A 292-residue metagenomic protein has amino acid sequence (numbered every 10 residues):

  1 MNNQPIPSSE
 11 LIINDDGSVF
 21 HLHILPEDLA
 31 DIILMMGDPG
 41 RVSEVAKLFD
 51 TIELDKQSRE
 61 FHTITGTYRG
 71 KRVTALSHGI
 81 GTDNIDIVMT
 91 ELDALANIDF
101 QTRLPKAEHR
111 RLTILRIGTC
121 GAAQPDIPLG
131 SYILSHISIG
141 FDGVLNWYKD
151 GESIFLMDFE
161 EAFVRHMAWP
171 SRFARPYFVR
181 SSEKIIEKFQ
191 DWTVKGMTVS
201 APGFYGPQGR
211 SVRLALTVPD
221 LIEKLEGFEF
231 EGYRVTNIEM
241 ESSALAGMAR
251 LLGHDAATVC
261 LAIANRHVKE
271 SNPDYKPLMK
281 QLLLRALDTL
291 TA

Functional and structural regions predicted by a protein language model:
N2-Y177: Metabolite-binding pocket within alpha/beta catalytic cores that recognizes anionic/polar moieties
H21-P26, P202-Q208, K280-D288: Intrinsically disordered, low-complexity segments enriched in small residues
M35, P39-V42, H78-I85, M89 (+5 more regions): Generic structural signal for well-ordered, non-membrane alpha-helical segments in soluble metabolic enzymes
G121, S138, V199-G206, A244 (+1 more regions): Glycine-rich beta-alpha junction loops
D158-F230: Active-site rim beta-loop-alpha module in soluble metabolic enzymes
I222-G232, I238, S242-M248: A short, acidic, amphipathic alpha-helical segment used as a generic capping/interface helix at domain edges
S243-Y275: Zn-dependent metallopeptidase/amidohydrolase metal-coordination segment
N265-A292: His/Asp/Glu-rich mid-to-C-terminal helical/loop segments that flank catalytic regions of hydrolases
